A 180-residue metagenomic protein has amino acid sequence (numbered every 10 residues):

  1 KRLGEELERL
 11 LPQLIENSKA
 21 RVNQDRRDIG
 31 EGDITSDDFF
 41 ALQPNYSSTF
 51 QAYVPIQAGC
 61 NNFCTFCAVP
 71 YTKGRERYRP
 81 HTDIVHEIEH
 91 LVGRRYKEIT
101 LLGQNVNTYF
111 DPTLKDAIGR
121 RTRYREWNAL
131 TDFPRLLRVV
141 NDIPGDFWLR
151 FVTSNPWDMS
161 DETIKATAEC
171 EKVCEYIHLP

Functional and structural regions predicted by a protein language model:
K1-Y109: Proteins enriched for Cys/Gly/acidic motifs involved in redox and nucleic-acid/cofactor modification
G93-P180: Conserved SAM/AdoMet-binding glycine-rich loop
